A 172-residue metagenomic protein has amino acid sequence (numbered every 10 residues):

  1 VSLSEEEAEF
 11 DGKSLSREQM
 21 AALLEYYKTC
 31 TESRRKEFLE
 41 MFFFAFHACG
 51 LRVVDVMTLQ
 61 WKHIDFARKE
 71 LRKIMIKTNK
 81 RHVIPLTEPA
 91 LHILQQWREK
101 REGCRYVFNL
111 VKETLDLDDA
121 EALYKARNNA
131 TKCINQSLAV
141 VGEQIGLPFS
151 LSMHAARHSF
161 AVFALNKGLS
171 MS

Functional and structural regions predicted by a protein language model:
S2, T58-E99: Conserved tyrosine-mediated DNA breakage-rejoining catalytic core shared by Y-recombinases
S2-V53, M57: Basic, Lys/Arg- and aromatic-enriched nucleic-acid-binding interface segment
S16-M20, T87-P148: Active-site/catalytic core of tyrosine-dependent DNA strand-transfer enzymes
M20, R35-L39, T131, N135 (+1 more regions): Short, leucine-enriched amphipathic alpha-helices that occur as contiguous helical runs
E25-S33, K62, Q96, E143-L147: Conserved helix-loop functional segments at active or binding sites
T29-S33, R72-P85, A120-A130, P148-A155: Short, contiguous acidic/charged loop-to-helix segments that flank catalytic cores in large enzymes
F43, H47, L51-V54, R157-S172: C-terminal catalytic core of tyrosine-transesterase DNA break-rejoin enzymes
H63-E70, L147-F149, L169-S172: Short, polar N-cap/turn motifs at the start of nucleic acid-interacting alpha helices
